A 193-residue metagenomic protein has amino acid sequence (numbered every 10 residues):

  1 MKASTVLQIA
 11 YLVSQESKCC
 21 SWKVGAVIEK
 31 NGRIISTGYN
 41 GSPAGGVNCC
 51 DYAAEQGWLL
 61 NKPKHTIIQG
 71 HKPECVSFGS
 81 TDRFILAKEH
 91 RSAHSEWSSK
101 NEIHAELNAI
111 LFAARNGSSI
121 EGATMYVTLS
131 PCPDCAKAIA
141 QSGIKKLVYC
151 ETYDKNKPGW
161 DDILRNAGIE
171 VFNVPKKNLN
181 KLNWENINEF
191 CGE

Functional and structural regions predicted by a protein language model:
M1-E193: Zinc-dependent deaminase catalytic domain
